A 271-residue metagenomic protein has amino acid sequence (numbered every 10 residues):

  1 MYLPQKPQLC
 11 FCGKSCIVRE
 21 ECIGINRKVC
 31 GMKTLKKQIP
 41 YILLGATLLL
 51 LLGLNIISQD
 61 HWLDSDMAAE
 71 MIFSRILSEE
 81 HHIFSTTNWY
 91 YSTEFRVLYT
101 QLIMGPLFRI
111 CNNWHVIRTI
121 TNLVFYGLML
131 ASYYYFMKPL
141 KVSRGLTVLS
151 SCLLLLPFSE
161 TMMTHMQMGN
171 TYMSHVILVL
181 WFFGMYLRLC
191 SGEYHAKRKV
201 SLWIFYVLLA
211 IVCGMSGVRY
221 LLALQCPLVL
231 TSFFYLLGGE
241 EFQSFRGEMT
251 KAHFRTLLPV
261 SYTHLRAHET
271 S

Functional and structural regions predicted by a protein language model:
M1, P7-Q8, C16, E20-L51 (+1 more regions): Start-transfer (signal-anchor) and selected internal transmembrane alpha helices of multi-pass inner/ER membrane
K37, G45, I120-G145, W181-M185: Transmembrane-helix motifs of polytopic, lipid-linked glycan transferases
I57-S65, E79-L102, H115-V116: Membrane-proximal lumenal/periplasmic loop motifs of glycosylation machinery
T93, V97, R144-C190, G217: Membrane-interface micro-motifs in multi-pass membrane enzymes
L102-V124, L140-K141: Juxtamembrane segments of multi-pass membrane glycosylation machinery that transfer sugars from lipid-linked donors
V200-P227: Membrane-interface alpha helices of multi-pass inner-membrane proteins
A223-S261: Perimembrane helix-loop-helix junctions
T263-T270: Conserved small/polar residues in nucleotide/adenosyl-binding loops
